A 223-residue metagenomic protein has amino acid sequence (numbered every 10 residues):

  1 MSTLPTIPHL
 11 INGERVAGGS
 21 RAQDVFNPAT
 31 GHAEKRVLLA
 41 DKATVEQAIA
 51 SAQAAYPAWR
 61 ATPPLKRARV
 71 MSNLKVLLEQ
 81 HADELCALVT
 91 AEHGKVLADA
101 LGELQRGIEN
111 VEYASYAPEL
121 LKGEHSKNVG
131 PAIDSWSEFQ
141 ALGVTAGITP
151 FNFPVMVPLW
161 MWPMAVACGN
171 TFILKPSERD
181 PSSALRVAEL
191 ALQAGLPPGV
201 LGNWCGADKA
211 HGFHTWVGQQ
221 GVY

Functional and structural regions predicted by a protein language model:
M1-R36, R69, N73, G123-T149: Terminal low-complexity tails and localization/encapsulation signals of metabolic enzymes
H9-I11, D24-N27, A33-Q47, G195-W204: Histidine- and aromatic-rich ligand-binding microenvironments
A17, T44-Q47, L77, S137 (+1 more regions): A generic short alpha-helical patch detector that favors 3-5-residue windows in or near N-terminal regions
G18-G19, V45, A82, A100 (+2 more regions): Alpha-helix N-cap/helix-start motif
E34-L121: Glycine-rich loop-to-alpha-helix module at the N-terminal edge of alpha/beta enzyme cores
G123-Y223: Rossmann-like NAD(P) dinucleotide-binding subdomain of oxidoreductase/dehydrogenase enzymes
